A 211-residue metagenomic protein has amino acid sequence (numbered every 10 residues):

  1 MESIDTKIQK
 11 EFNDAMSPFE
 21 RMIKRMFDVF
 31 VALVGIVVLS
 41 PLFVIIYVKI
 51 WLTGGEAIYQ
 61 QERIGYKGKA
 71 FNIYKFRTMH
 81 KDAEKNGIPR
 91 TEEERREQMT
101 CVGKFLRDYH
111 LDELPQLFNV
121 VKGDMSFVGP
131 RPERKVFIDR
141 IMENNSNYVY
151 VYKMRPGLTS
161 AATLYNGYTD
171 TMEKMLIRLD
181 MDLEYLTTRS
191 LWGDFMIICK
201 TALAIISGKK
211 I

Functional and structural regions predicted by a protein language model:
M1-K10: Short, charged cytosolic
E11-D82, N119, L191, M196-I211: A hydrophobic, helix-centered structural microdomain
N13-A15, F19, V149-I211: C-terminal terminal-structure detector
D28, D112-E113, D182, D194: Acidic active-site catalytic centers that drive phospho-/nucleotidyl reactions and related ester hydrolyses
A32, Y59, T100-K104, V136 (+1 more regions): Positions in alpha-helical segments
Y59-Q98, T159-R178: Short, glycine-rich, amphipathic interfacial segments at transmembrane boundaries or analogous
E92-R155, I197-T201, I205: A short, structured surface patch at a secondary-structure boundary
